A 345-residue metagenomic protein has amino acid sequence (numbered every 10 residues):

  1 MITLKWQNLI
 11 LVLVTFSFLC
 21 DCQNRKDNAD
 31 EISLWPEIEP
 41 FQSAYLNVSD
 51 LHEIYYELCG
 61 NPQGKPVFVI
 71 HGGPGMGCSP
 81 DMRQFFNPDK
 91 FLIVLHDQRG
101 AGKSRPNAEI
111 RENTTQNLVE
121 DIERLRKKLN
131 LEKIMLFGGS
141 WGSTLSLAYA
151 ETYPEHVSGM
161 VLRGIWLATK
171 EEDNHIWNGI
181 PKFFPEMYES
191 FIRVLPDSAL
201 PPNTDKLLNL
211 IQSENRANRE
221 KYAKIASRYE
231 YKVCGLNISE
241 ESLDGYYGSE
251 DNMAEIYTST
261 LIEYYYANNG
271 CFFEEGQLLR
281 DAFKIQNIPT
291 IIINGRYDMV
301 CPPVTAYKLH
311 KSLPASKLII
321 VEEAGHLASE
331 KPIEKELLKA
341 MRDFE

Functional and structural regions predicted by a protein language model:
P74-N87: The serine-hydrolase catalytic nucleophile loop
P88-R105: Conserved alpha/beta-hydrolase
Q116-I134: Conserved acidic catalytic loop of the alpha/beta-hydrolase fold
E132-E171: Conserved hydrolase catalytic core segment
V157-L207: A catalytic-pocket lid/entrance helix-loop region that shapes and gates access to the active site across common
I285-Q286, I292-N294: Short beta-strand/loop motif that positions the catalytic acidic residue of the alpha/beta-hydrolase fold
M299-T305: Conserved alpha/beta-hydrolase "acid-adjacent" motif
S316-E345: Catalytic active-site module of serine/aspartate enzymes centered on a nucleophile-bearing elbow/loop
